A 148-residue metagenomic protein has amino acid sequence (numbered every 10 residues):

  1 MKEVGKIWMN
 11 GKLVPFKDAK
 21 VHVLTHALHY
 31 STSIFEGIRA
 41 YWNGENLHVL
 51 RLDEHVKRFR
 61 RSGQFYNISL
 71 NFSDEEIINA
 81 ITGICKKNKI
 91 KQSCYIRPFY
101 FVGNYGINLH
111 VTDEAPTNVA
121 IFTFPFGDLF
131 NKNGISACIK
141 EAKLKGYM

Functional and structural regions predicted by a protein language model:
M1-L70, I78-G83, F101, I107-M148: Helix-start/capping segments and mature chain N-termini
N67, N71, K89-S93: Residue-level signal for secondary-structure boundary elements
E75, T82-I90: A gly/proline- and charged-residue-enriched helix-loop-helix capping module
S93-Y100: ATP-grasp fold ATP-binding core
